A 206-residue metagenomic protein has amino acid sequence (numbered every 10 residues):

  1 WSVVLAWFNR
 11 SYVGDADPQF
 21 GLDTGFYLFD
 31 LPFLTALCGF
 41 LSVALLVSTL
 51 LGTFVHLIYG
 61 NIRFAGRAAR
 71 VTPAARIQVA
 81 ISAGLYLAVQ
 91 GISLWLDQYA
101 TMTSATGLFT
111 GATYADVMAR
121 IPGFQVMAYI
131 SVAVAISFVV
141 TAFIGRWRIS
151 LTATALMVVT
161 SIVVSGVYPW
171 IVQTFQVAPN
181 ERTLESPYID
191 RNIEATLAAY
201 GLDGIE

Functional and structural regions predicted by a protein language model:
W1-D23, L31, T35-T196, Y200-D203: Contiguous transmembrane helix-bundle modules in multi-pass membrane proteins
